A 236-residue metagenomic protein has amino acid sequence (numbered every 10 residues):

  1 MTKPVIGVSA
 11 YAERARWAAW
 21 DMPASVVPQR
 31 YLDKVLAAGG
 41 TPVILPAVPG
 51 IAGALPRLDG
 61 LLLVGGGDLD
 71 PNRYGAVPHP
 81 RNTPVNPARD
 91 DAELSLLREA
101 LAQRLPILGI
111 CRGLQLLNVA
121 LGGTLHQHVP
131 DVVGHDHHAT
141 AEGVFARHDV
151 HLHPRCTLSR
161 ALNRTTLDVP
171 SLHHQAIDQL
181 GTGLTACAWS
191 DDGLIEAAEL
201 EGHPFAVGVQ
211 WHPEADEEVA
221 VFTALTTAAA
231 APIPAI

Functional and structural regions predicted by a protein language model:
M1-L108, V119-L121, H126, P130-A161 (+5 more regions): N-terminal beta1-alpha1 cap of cysteine-dependent amidohydrolase-like domains
C111: Conserved G/P- and acidic residue-centered "switch" motifs that form tight phosphate/ATP-binding loops in soluble
L114-L116: Hydrophobic, aromatic-enriched interface-forming segments
V207-Q210: Active-site-proximal beta-strand elements of phosphoester/diester hydrolases
